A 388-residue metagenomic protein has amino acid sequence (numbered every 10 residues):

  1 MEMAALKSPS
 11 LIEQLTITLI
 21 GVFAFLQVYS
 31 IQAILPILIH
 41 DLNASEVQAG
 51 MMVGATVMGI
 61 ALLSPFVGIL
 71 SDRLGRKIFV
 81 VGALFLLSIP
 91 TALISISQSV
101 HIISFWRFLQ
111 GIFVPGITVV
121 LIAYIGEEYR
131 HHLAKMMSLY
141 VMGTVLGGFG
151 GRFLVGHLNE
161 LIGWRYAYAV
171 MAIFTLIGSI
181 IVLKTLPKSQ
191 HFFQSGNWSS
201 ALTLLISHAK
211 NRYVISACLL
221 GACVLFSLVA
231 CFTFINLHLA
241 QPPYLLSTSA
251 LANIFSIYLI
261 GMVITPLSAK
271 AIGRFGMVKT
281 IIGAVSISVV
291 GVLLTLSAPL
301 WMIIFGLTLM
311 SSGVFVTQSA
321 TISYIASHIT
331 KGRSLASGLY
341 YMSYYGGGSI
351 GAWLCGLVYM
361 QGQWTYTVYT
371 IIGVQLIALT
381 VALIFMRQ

Functional and structural regions predicted by a protein language model:
E2-S8, P187-C218: Juxtamembrane intracellular "pre-TM" segments in multi-pass secondary transporters
N43, G75, I96-I102, F113 (+2 more regions): Helix-breaking motifs and short loop linkers at transmembrane-helix boundaries and internal kinks in secondary membrane
L62-S99: Conserved MFS/SLC helix-loop-helix module at the cytosolic interface between two early adjacent transmembrane helices
S64-G75, V263-G276, Y359: Helix-to-loop junctions at the C-terminal end of transmembrane segments in multipass secondary transporters
P90, H101-Q110, W301-L309: Paired small-residue
W106-T144: Cytoplasmic helix-loop-helix junction between adjacent transmembrane helices in 12-TM secondary transporters
H131, S138-L186: Helix-loop-helix hairpin linking two adjacent transmembrane segments in secondary transporters
V278-T321: C-terminal transmembrane helical hairpin of 12-TM major facilitator-type secondary transporters
